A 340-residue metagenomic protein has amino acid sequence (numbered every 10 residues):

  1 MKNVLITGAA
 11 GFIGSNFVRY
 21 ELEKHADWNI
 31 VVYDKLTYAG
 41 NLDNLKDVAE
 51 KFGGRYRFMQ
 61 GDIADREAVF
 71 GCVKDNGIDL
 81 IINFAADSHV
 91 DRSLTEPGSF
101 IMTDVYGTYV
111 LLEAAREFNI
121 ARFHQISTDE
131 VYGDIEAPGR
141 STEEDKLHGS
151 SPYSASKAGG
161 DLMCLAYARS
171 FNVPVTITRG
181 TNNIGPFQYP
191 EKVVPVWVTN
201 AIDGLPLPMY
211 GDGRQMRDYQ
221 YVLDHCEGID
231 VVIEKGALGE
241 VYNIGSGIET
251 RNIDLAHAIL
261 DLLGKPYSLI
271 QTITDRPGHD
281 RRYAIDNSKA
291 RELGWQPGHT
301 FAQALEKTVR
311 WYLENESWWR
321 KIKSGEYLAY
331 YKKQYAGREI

Functional and structural regions predicted by a protein language model:
M1-N183, K307, N315, K321-I340: N-terminal Rossmann-like NAD(P)+-binding domain of SDR-like oxidoreductases, especially those catalyzing
A39, R66, F187, E191 (+2 more regions): Loop/helix-junction capping segments adjacent to catalytic residues or to phosphate/diphosphate-binding pockets
N41, P186, S246: Short, conserved catalytic or interaction motifs in soluble domains
V48, G139, P190-V198: A glycine/serine/threonine-rich, flexible loop-to-helix segment that serves as the NAD(P) cofactor-binding "lid"
G61, P195, A201-I340: C-terminal substrate-binding subdomain of Rossmann-fold SDR/epimerase-dehydratase oxidoreductases
D134-E136, P186-Q188, K192, K289: Short beta-loop-alpha junction of Rossmann-like oxidoreductase domains
G149-S156, P186, P190-V194, D218-V222: The catalytic Tyr-centered alpha-helix of NAD(P)H-dependent dehydrogenases
G159, M163, Y167, W197 (+2 more regions): Hydrophobic alpha-helix immediately C-terminal to the catalytic Tyr-X-X-X-Lys motif of short-chain
